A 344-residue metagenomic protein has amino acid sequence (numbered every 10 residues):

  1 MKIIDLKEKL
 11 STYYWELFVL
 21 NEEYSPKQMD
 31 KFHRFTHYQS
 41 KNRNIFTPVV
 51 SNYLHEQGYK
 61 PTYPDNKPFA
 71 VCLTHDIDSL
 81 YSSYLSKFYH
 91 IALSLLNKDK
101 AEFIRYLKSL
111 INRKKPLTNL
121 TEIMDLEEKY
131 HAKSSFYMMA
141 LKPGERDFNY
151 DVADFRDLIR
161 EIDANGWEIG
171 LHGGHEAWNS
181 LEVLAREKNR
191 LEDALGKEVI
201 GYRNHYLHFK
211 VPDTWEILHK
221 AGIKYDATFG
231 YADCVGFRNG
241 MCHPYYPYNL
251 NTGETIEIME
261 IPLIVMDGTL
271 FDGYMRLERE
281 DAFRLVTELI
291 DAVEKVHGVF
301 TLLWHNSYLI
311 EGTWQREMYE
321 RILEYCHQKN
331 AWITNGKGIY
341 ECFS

Functional and structural regions predicted by a protein language model:
M1-A153, D193, H243, N249-S344: Terminal accessory/targeting
L85-K87, R146-F155, I159, S180-E192 (+1 more regions): Distinct, well-ordered alpha-helical segments
L126, E161, N165, R190 (+3 more regions): Alpha-helical structural signal in soluble globular domains
I169-G174: Histidine-centered catalytic micro-motifs
H175-I261, F283, L302, E311-M318: Catalytic domains of cell-wall/extracellular-matrix polysaccharide-remodeling enzymes, centered on de-N-acetylation
